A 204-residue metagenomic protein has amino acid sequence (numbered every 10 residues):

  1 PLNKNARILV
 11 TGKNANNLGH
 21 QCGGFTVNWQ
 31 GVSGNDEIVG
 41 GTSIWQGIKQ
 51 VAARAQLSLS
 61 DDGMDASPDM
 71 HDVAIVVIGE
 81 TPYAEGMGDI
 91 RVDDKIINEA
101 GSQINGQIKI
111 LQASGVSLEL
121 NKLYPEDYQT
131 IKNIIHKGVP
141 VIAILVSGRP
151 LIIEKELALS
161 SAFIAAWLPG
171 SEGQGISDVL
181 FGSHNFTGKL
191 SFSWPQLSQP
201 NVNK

Functional and structural regions predicted by a protein language model:
P1-K204: C-terminal non-catalytic regions of proteins with extracellular/luminal or membrane-system context
